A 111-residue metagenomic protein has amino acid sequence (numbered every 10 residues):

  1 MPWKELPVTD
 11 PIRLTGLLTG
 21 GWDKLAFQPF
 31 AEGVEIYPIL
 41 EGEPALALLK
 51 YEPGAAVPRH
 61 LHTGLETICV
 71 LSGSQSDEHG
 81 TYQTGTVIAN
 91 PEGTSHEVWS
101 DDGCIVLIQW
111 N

Functional and structural regions predicted by a protein language model:
M1-E43: A short, N-terminal "cap"/entry segment at the start of jelly-roll beta-barrel domains of the cupin/DSBH fold
P38-L40, L48-K50, P58-H62, H79-G80 (+1 more regions): Short histidine-centered beta-strand/loop micro-motifs that create catalytic or ligand/metal-coordination sites
E52-A55, H62-D77, T84: Glycine- and acidic-residue-biased ligand/ion/polar-headgroup-sensing regions
A56, T86-V87, I105: Residue-level marker of beta-strand positions
E92-N111: Ligand-binding loop in jelly-roll beta-barrel domains
